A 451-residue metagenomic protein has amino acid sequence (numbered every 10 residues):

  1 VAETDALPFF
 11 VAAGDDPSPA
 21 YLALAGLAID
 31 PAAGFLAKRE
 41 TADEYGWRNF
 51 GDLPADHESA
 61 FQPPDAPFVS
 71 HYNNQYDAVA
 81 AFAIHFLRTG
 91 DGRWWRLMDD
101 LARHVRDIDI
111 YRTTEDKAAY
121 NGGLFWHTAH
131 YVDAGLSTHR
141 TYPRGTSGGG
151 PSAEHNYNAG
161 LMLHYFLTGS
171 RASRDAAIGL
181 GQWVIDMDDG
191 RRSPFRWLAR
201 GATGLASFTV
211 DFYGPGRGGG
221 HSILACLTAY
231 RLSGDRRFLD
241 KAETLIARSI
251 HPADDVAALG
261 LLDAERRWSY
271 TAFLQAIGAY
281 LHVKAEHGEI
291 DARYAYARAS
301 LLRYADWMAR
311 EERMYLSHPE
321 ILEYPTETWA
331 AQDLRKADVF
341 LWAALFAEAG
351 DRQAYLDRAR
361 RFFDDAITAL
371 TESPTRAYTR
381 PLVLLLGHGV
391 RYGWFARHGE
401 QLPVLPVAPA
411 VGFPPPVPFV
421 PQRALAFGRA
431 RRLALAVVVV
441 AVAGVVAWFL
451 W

Functional and structural regions predicted by a protein language model:
V1-D306, R310-H318, A330-L334, L341 (+3 more regions): Catalytic cores of extracellular degradative/oxidative enzymes
I321-L322: Hydrophobic, aromatic-lined core segments that form the binding pocket/scaffold for planar heteroaromatic ligands
T371-P374, V411-F413, R431: Long, low-complexity intrinsically disordered regulatory regions in eukaryotic signaling/cytoskeletal proteins
P406-R423: Juxtamembrane amphipathic/hinge helix adjacent to a transmembrane helix
F419-V438: Juxtamembrane/start-of-transmembrane alpha-helix segments at the extracytoplasmic/lumenal side of membrane anchors
V437-V446: Hydrophobic alpha-helical topogenic segments used for membrane insertion/localization
A447-W451: Juxtamembrane boundary at the C-terminal end of a transmembrane helix
